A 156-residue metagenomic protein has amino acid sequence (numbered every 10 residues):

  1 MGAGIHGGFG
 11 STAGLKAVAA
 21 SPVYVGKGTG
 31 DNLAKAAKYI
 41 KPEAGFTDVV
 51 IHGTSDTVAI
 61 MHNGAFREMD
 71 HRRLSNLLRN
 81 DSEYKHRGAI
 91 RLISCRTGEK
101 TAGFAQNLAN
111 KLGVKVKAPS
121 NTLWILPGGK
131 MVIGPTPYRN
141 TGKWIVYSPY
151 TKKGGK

Functional and structural regions predicted by a protein language model:
G2-A89, P135-K156: Glycine-rich short-loop/terminal segments
I93-K156: Active-site-proximal C-terminal subdomain of hydrolase catalytic domains
